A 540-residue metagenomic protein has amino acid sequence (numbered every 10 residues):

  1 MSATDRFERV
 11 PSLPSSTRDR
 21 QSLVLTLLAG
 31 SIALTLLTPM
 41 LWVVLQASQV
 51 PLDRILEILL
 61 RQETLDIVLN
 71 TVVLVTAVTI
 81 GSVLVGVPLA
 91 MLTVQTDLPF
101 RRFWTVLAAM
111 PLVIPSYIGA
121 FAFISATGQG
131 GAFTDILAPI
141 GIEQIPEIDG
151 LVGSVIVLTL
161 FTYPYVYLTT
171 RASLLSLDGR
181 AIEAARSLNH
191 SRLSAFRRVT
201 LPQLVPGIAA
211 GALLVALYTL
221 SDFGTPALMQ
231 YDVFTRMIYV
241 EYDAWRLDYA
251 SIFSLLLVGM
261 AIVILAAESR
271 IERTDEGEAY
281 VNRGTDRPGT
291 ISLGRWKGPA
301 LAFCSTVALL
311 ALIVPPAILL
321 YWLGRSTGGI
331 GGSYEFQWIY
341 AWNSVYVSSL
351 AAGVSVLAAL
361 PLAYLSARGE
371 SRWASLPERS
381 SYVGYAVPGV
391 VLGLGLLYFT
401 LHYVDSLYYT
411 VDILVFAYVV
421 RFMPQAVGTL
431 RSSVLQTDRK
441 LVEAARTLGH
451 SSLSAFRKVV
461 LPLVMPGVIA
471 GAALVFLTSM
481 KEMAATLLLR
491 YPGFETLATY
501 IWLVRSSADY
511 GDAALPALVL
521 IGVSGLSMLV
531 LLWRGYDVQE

Functional and structural regions predicted by a protein language model:
M1-L28, R270-S305, V530-E540: Transmembrane alpha-helical segments of polytopic membrane transport and secretion proteins
S2-E8, V44-L56, G128-I140, M229-T235 (+4 more regions): Peri-membrane helix termini and adjoining interfacial loops of integral membrane proteins
R18-Q49, Q62-L174, Q203-F223, I252-E268 (+7 more regions): Membrane-water interface segments at the C-terminal ends of transmembrane alpha-helices in multi-pass inner-membrane
P51, R171-A181, R192, Y231 (+5 more regions): Transmembrane helix boundary and interhelical loop/hinge segments in multi-pass membrane proteins
D53, E57-L60, T105, A138 (+13 more regions): Short amphipathic alpha-helical coupling elements at transmembrane boundaries
T96-F100, L175-R180, N189-L193, D243-L247 (+5 more regions): Juxtamembrane helix-boundary/capping and inter-helix hinge elements in multi-pass membrane proteins
L188-N189, P202, L448-G449, P462: Glycine/proline-centered hinge or cleavage motifs at structural transition points of membrane proteins
L220-L247, M483-Y510: Glycine-rich helix-loop "coupling/hinge" segments at transmembrane-helix boundaries in multipass transporters
